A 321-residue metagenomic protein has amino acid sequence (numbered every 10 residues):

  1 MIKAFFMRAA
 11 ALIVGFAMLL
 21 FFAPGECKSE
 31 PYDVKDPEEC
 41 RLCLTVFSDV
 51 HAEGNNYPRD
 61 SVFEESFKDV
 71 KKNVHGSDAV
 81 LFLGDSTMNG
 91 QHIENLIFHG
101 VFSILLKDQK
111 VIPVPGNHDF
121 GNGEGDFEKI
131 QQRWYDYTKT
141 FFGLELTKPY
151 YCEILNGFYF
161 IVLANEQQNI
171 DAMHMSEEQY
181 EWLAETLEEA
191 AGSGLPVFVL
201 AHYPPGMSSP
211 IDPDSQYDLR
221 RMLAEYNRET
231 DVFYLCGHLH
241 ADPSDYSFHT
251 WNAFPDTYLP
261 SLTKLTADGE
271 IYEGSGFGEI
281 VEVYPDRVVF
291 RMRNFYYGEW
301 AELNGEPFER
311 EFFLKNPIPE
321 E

Functional and structural regions predicted by a protein language model:
M1-S29: Gram-positive cell-envelope targeting signals
C27-N95: N-terminal active-site segment of His-dependent metallophosphoesterases
E30, E38, Y272, E279-E321: A short C-terminal boundary segment appended to hydrolase-like catalytic domains
V34-N55, V74-A79, K110-I112, E145-D214: Metal-dependent phosphoester/phosphodiester hydrolase catalytic core
V46-S48, V80-D85, V111-N117, F198-H202 (+2 more regions): Active-site neighborhood of phospho(di)ester-bond hydrolases with catalytic His/Asp-centered motifs
V50-E53, S86-N89, N117-N122, E166-N169 (+4 more regions): Solvent-exposed loop/turn segments at secondary-structure junctions within structured extracellular/periplasmic domains
E53-D60, S86-N95, A172-M173, M207-P213 (+2 more regions): Acidic-and-aromatic substrate-binding clefts and catalytic sites of carbohydrate-active enzymes
H92-E188, D218-D231, S244-K264, D268-G269 (+3 more regions): Extended active-site neighborhood of metal-dependent phosphoesterases/phosphodiesterases
